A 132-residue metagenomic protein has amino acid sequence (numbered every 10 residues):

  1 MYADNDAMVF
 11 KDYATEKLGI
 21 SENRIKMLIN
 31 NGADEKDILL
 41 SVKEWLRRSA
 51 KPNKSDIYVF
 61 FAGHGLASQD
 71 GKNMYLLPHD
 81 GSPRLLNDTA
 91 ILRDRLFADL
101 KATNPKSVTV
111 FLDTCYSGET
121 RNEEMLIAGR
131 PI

Functional and structural regions predicted by a protein language model:
M1-M8, D12, L86: Glycine- and acidic-residue-enriched helix-capping/strand-helix junction motifs
M8-R24: Signal peptide-proximal N-terminal region of secreted/periplasmic/extracellular or secretory-lumen proteins
V9, N30-G32, G81: Residues that form or immediately flank small-molecule/cofactor binding pockets and catalytic motifs
T15, L28, L86: Short, flexible active-site loop motifs that bind/organize anionic cofactors or intermediates
I25-E35: Short beta->alpha junction loops
K36-A62, L66-M125: Caspase-like (clan CD) cysteine peptidase catalytic core
A128-I132: Short, intrinsically disordered, charge-balanced linker/junction segments flanking boundaries in proteins
